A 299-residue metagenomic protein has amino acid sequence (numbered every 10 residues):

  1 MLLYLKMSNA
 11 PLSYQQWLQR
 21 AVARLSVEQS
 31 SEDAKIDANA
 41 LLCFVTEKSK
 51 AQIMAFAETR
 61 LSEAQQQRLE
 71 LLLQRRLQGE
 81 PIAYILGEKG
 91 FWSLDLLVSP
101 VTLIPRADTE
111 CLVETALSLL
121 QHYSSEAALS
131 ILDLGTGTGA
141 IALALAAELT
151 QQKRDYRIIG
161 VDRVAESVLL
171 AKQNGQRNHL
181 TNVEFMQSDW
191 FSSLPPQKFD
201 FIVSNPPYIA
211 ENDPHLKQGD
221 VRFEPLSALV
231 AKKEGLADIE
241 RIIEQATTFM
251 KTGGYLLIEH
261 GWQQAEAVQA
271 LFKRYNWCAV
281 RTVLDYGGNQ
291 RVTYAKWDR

Functional and structural regions predicted by a protein language model:
M1-T46, A51-M54, E58-L61: Non-catalytic accessory regions of SAM-dependent methyltransferases
L41, G79, T109, I141 (+6 more regions): Residue-level signal for inorganic ion chemistry
L42-L119: Conserved AdoMet
A83, I209, Q263: Active-site beta-alpha loop architecture of Rossmann-like, nucleotide-cofactor-dependent enzymes
L97, K233-K296: Conserved Class I SAM-dependent methyltransferase catalytic core
C111-H215: Conserved SAM/SAH cofactor-binding pocket of Class I
A116, L145, D220, I242-A246: Class I S-adenosylmethionine-dependent transferase superfamily signal
Y208-D238: Mobile active-site "lid"/loop adjacent to the S-adenosyl-L-methionine
